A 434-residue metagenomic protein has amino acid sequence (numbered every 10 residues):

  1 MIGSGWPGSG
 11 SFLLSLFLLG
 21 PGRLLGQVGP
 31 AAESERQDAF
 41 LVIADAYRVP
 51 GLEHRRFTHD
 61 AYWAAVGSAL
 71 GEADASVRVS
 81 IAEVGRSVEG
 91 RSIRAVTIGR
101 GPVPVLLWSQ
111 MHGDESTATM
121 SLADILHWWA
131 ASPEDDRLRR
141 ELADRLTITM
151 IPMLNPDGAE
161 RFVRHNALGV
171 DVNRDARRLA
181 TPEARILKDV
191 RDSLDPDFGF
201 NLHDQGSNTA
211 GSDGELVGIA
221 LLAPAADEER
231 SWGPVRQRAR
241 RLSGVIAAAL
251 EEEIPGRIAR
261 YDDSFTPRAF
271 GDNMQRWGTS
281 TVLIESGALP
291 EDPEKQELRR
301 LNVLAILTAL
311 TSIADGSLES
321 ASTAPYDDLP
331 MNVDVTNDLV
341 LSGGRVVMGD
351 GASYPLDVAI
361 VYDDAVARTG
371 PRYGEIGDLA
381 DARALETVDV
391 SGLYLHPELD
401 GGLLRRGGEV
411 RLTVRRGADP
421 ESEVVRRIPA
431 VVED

Functional and structural regions predicted by a protein language model:
M1-I2, V28: Short hydrophobic transmembrane-like helices used for membrane targeting/insertion
S9-R23: Bacterial N-terminal signal peptides
V28, V84, S132-D136: Catalytic-site microenvironment of enzymes that process N-acetyl-hexosamine-containing cell-wall polysaccharides
V28-T58, L194, I219-D434: C-terminal accessory segments enriched in acidic
H54-V103: Soluble metallo-hydrolase cores and metallopeptidase-like ectodomains found primarily in the secretory/periplasmic
I81, A95, M150, G199 (+1 more regions): Conserved beta-strand scaffold positions in the cores of enzyme catalytic domains, especially in NTP/NDP-utilizing
P102-M111, E115-A259, Q275: Active-site/substrate-binding loop(s) of hydrolase catalytic cores
